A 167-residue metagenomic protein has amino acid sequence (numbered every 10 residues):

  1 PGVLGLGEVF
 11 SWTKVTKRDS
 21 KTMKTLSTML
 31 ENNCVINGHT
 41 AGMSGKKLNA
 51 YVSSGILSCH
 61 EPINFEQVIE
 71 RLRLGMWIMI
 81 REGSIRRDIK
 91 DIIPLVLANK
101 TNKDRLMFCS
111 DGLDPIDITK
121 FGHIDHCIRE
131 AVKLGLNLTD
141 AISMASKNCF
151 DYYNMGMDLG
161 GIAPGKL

Functional and structural regions predicted by a protein language model:
P1-W77, R87: Hydrophobic, small-residue-rich alpha-helical packing segments that form membrane-like cores
G7-T13, T40-K47, L72-M79, P94-N99 (+2 more regions): Low-complexity, flexible helical/coil segments
R18-S20, I89-I92, K120-F121: Conserved strand-to-helix beginnings and helix N-cap segments that scaffold or border functional pockets
K21-K24, V52-S54, P94-A98, H123-D125: Short, solvent-exposed amphipathic alpha-helical segments in soluble enzyme and RNA/protein-processing domains
E66-I69, K90, T139, A163: Residues in well-ordered alpha-helical elements
S84: Phosphate/diphosphate-binding loops
V96-L167: His/Asp/Glu-enriched, well-ordered alpha-helical/loop segment that forms or immediately abuts the divalent-metal
